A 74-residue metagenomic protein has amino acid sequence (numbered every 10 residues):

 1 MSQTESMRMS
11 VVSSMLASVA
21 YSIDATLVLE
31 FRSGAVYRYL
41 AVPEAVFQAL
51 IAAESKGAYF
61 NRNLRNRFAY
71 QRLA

Functional and structural regions predicted by a protein language model:
M1-A74: Acidic/histidine-enriched, beta-strand-rich ligand/metal-binding domains
